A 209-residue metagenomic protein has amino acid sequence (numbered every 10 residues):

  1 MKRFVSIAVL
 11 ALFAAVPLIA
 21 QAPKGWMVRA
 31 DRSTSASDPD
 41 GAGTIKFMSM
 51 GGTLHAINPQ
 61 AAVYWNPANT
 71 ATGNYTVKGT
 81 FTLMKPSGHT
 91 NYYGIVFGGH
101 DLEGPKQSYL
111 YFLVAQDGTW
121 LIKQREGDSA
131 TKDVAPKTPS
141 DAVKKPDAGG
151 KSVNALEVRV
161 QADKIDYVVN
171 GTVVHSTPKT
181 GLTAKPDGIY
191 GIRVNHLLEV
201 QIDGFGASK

Functional and structural regions predicted by a protein language model:
M1-F4: Positively charged n-region of N-terminal signal peptides that target proteins for export
I7-P17: Bacterial N-terminal signal peptides
Q21-A42: Extracellular carbohydrate-recognition regions
G43-V63: Short carbohydrate-recognition loop motifs
P59-A130: Secretory/extracellular carbohydrate-interaction modules and structurally similar beta-sandwich "look-alikes"
G79, A148-P178: Carbohydrate-binding surfaces in secreted/extracellular proteins
S129-A155: Short, aromatic/His-centered strand-loop micro-motif at the edge of beta-sheets
T177-G204: Flexible glycan-contacting loops in extracellular carbohydrate-active proteins
